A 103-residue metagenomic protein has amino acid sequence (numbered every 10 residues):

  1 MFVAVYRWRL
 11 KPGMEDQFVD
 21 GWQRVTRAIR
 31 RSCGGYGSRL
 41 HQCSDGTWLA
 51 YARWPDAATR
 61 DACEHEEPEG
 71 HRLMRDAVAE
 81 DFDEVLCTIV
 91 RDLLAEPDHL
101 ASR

Functional and structural regions predicted by a protein language model:
F2, G46, A62: Residues that flank catalytic or metal-binding motifs in active/ligand-binding sites
F2-W8, L49: Active-site-flanking beta-strand signature of metal-NTP-handling nucleotidyl enzymes and homologous cyclase-like
R7-L10, W54-P55: Short, histidine-centered active-site or binding-site loop motifs used for metal coordination, general acid-base
R9-D20: Short, surface-exposed ligand-recognition loops at beta-strand->loop->(often short) alpha-helix junctions that present
R24-Y36, R53-I89: An amphipathic, aromatic/His-enriched active-site/gating alpha helix that lines ligand/cofactor pockets
G37, W48: Short active-site oxyanion
H41-D45: A short beta-turn/loop motif at secondary-structure boundaries
I89-R103: Acidic/histidine-enriched, glycine/proline-rich intrinsically disordered or flexible terminal extensions
